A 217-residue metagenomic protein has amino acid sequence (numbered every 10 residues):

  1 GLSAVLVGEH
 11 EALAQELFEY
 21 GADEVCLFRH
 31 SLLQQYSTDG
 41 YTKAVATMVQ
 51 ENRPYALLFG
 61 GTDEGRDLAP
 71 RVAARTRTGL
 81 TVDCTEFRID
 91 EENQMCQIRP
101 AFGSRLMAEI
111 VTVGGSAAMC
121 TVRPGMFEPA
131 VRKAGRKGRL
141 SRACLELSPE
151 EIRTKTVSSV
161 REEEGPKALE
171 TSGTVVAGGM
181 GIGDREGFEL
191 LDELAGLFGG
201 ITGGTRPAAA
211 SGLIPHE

Functional and structural regions predicted by a protein language model:
G1-E217: N-terminal glycine-rich FAD/FM-binding segment characteristic of electron-transfer flavoproteins
